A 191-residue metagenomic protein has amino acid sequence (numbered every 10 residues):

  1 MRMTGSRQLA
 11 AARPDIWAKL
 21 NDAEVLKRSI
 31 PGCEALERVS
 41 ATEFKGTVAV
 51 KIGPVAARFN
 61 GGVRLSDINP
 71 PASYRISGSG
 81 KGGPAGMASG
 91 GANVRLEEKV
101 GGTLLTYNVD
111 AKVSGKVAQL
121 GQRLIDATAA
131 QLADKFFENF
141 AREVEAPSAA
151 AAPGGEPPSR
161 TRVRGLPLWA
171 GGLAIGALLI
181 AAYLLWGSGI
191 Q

Functional and structural regions predicted by a protein language model:
M1-E43, K51, L168-Q191: Hydrophobic ligand-binding cavity/cleft-lining segments
T4, R58-G62, M87-A92: Short, surface-exposed coil-to-beta transition loops
I16-L20, L26, L65, Y107 (+1 more regions): Hydrophobic pocket/interface hotspot
R38-S79: Glycine-rich portal/gate segments that line the openings of hydrophobic small-molecule binding cavities
D67, G80-A127: Beta-strand/loop substructures that line and gate deep hydrophobic ligand-binding cavities in soluble
S114-G155: A conserved amphipathic terminal alpha-helix motif
T161-R164: C-terminal binding/interaction regions
